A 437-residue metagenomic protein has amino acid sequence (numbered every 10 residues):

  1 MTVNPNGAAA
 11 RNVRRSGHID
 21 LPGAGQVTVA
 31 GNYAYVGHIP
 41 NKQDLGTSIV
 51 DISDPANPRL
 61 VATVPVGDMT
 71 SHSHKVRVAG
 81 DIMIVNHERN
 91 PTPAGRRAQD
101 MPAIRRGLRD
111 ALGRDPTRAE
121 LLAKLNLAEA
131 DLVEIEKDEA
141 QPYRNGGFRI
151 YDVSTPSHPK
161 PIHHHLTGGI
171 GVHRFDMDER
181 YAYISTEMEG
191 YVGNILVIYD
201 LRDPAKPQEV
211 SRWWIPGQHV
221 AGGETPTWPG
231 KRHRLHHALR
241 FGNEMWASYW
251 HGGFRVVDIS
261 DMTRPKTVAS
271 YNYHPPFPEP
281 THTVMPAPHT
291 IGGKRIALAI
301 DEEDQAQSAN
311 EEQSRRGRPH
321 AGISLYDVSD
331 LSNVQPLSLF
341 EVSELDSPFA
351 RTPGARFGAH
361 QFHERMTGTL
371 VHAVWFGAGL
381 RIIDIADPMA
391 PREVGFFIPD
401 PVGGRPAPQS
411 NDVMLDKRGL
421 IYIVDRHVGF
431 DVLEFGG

Functional and structural regions predicted by a protein language model:
M1-G437: Feature marking well-ordered beta-strand scaffolds used for ligand recognition
